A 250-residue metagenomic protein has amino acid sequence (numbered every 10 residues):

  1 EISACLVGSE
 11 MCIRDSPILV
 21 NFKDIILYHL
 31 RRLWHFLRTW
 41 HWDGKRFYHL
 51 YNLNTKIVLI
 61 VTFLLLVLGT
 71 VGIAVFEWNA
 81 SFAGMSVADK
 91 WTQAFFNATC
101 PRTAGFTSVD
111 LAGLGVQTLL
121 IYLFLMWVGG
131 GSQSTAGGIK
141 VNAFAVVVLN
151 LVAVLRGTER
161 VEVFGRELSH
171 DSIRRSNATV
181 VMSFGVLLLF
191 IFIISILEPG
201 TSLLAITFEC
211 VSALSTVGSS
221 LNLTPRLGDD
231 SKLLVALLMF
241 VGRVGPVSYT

Functional and structural regions predicted by a protein language model:
S3-A4, S9-E10, R14-Y249: Membrane-proximal intracellular helices of multi-pass ion channels
